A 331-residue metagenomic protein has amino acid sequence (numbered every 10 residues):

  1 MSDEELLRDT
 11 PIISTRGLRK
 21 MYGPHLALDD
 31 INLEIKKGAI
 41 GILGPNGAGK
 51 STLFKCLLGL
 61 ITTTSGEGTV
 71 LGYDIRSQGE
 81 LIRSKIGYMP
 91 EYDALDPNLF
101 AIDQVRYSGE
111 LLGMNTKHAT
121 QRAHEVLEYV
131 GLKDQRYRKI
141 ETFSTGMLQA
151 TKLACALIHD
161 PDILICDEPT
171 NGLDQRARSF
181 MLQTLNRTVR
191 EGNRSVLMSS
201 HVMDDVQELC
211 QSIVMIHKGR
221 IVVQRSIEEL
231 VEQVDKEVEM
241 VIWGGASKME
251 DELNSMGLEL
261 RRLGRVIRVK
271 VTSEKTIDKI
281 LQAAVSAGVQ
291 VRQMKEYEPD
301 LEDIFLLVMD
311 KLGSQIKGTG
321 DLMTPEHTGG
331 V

Functional and structural regions predicted by a protein language model:
M1-D9: Pre-NBD coupling/linker segments of ABC/ABC-like ATPases
D3, T272-V331: C-terminal coupling/interaction segments
T10-T15, K20-H217, V223: ABC transporter nucleotide-binding domains
Y73-R76, I221, W243, S247 (+2 more regions): Short, surface-exposed acidic/glycine-rich loop or hinge patches that mediate macromolecular interfaces
Q78, S226, T276: Short acidic active-site motifs
L182-T272: ABC transporter nucleotide-binding domain
